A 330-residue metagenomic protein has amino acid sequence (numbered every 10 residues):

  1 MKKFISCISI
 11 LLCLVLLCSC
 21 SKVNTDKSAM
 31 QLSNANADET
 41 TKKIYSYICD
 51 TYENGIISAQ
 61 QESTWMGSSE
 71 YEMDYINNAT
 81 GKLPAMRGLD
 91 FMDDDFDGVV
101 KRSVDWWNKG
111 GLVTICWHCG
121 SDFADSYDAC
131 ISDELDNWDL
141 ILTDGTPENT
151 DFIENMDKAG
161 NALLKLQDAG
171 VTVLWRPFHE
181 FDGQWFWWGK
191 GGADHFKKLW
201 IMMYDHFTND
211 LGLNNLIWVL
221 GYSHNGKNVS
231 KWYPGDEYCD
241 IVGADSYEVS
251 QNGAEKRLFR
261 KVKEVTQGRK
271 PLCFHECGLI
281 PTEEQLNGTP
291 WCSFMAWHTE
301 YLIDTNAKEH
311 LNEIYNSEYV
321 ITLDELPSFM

Functional and structural regions predicted by a protein language model:
L16-S19: C-terminal motif of bacterial Sec signal peptides marking the signal peptidase cleavage site
K22-D90, K101-V104, E325-M330: N-terminal module-boundary/linker segments of secreted carbohydrate-active enzymes
K43-I44, S68-I76, G98-K101, K158-A162 (+3 more regions): Alpha-helical scaffolding within the catalytic cores of extracellular/periplasmic polymer-degrading hydrolases
C49-D50, M73-K82, G98-G111, C130-D133 (+3 more regions): Acidic (Asp/Glu)-rich catalytic clusters
T51-S63, K270-M330: Substrate-binding cleft of secreted/luminal carbohydrate-active enzymes
A59-Q61, R176-F178, W200-N228, R269-I280: Aromatic-lined carbohydrate-recognition surfaces of secreted/lumenal glycan-active proteins
F96-M202, L213: Substrate-binding cleft of extracellular glycoside hydrolase catalytic domains
V229-N252, A296-W297: Aromatic- and acid-rich polysaccharide-binding/catalytic face of secreted or lumenal carbohydrate-active enzymes
